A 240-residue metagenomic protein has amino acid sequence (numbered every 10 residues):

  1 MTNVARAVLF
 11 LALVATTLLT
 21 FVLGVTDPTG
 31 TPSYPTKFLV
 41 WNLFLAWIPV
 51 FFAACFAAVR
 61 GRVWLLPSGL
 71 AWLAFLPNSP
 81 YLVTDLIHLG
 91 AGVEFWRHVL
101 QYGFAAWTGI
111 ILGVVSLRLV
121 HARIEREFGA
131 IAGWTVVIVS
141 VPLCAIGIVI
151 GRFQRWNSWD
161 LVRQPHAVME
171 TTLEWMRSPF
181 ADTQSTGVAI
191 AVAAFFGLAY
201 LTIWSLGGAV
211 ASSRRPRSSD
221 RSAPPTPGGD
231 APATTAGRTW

Functional and structural regions predicted by a protein language model:
M1-L13: N-terminal membrane topogenic signal
G24-K37, F56-R60: Short, hydrophobic transmembrane alpha-helix segments
N42-A58: Central hydrophobic cores of alpha-helical transmembrane segments in multi-pass inner-membrane proteins across all
N42-L43, R97-G113: Membrane-interface loop-to-helix entry segments
W72-L73, V136-R155: Hydrophobic alpha-helical membrane-insertion segments
G103-I111, W175-L198: Hydrophobic alpha-helical transmembrane segments
L112-A122, A189-S213: Transmembrane alpha-helical segments in integral membrane proteins
D160-T183: Short, membrane-exposed interhelical loops at transmembrane-helix boundaries
